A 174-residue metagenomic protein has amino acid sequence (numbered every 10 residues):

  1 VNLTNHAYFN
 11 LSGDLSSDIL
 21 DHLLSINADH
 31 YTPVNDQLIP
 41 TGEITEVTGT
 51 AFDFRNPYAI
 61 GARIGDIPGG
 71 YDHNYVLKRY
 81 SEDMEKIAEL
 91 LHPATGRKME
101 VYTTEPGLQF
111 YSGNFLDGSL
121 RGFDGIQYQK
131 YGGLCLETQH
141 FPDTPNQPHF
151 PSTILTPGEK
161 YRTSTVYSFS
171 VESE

Functional and structural regions predicted by a protein language model:
V1-E174: An exposed, glycine/acidic-rich loop-and-rim segment of catalytic or binding clefts
